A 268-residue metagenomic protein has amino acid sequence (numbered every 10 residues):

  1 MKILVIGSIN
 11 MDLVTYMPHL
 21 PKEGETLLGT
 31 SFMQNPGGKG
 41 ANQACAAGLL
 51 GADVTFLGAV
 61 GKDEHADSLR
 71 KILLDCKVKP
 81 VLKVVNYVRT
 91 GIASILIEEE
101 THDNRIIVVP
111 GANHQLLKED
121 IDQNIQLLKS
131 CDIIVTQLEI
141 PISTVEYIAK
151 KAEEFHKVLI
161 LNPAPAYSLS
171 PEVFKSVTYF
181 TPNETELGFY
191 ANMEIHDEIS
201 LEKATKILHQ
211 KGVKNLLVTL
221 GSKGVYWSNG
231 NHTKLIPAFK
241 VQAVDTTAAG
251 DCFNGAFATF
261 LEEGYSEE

Functional and structural regions predicted by a protein language model:
M1-A59, E64-S68, A243-V244: Glycine-rich phosphate/adenosyl-contacting loop at the front of the ribokinase-like
I3, S168-E172, E198-E268: Conserved phosphate-binding/catalytic region of the ribokinase-like
C45-D53, I97, T259-G264: Alpha-helix C-terminal capping segments
A59, V81-V85, I95-I133: Conserved phosphate-binding/catalytic loop of the ribokinase/pfkB sugar-kinase fold
I72-Y87: A glycine-rich helix N-cap at a beta->alpha junction
K77, H114-E119, L159-A166: Short gly/ser/thr-rich secondary-structure transition/capping motifs
I133-K203, K223-V225: Conserved beta-alpha-beta core of the PfkB/ribokinase-like small-molecule kinase fold
